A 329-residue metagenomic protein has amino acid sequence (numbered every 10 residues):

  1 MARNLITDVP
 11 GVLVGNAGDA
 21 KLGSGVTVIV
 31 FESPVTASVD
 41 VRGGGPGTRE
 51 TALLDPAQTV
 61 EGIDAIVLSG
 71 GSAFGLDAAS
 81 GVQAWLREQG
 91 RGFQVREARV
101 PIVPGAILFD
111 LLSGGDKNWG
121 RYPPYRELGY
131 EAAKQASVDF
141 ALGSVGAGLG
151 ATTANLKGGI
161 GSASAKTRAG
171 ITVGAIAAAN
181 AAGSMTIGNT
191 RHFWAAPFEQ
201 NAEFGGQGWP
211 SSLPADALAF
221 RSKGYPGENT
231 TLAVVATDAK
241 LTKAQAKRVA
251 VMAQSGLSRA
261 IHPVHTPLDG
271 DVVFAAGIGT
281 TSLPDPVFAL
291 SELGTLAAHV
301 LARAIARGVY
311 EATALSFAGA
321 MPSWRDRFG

Functional and structural regions predicted by a protein language model:
M1-A73, D77-S80, R87-G329: A structural signal for small-residue-enriched, beta-sheet-centric alpha/beta enzyme cores and oligomeric scaffold folds
